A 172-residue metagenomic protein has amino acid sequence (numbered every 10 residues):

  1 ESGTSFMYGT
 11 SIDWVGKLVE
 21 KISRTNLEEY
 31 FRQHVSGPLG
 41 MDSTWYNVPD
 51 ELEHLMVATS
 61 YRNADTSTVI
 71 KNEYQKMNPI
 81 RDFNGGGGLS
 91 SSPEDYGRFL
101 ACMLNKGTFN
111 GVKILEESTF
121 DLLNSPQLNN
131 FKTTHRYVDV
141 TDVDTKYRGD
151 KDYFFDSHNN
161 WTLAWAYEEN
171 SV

Functional and structural regions predicted by a protein language model:
E1-S171: Short, surface-exposed loop or secondary-structure junction motifs that flank catalytic or metal-binding residues
